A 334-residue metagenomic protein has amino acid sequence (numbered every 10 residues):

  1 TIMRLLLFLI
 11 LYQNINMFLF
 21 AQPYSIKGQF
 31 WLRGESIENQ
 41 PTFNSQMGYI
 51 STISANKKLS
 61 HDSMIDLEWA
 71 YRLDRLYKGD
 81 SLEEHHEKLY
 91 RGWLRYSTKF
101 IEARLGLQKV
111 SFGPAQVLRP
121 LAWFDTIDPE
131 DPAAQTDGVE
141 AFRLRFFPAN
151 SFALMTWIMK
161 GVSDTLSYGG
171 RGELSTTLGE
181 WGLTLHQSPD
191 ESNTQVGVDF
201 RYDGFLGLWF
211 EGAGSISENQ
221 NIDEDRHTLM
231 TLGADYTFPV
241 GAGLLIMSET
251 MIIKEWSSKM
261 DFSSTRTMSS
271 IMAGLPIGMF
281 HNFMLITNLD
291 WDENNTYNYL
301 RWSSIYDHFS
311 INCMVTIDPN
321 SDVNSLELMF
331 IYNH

Functional and structural regions predicted by a protein language model:
Y24, H61-L67, F100-A103, N150-L154 (+5 more regions): Repeated loop/turn-to-beta-strand initiation elements of outer-membrane beta-barrel proteins
G28-S36, L67-Y71, L105-L107, T156-K160 (+6 more regions): Transmembrane beta-barrel strands of outer-membrane/channel proteins
G34-Q40, L73-G79, S111-A115, V162-D164 (+9 more regions): Gram-negative outer-membrane beta-barrel proteins
F43-Y49, H85-Y90, S97, T136-F142 (+8 more regions): Residues that define the transmembrane beta-barrel architecture of outer-membrane proteins
Y49-K57, R91-Y96, F142-F146, G170-L174 (+6 more regions): Residues on the lipid-exposed face of transmembrane beta-strands in outer-membrane beta-barrel proteins
N56-L154: Outer membrane beta-barrel
T176, R201-D290: Detector for outer-membrane/organellar transmembrane beta-barrel domains, recognizing the amphipathic beta-strand
W302-S304, F309-S310, V315-I317, D322-H334: Outer-membrane beta-barrel "beta-signal"
